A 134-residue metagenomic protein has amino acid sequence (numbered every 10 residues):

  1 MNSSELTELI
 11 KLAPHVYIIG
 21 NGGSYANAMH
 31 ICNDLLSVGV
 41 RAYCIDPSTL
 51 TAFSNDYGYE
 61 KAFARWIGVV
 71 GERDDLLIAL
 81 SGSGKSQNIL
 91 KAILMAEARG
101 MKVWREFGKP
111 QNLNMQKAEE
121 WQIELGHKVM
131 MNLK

Functional and structural regions predicted by a protein language model:
M1, L77-S86: Short, glycine-rich nucleotide/cofactor-binding loops
M1-E8: Membrane-anchoring hydrophobic helices of lipid-metabolizing enzymes
E8-G71: Glycine-rich, small/polar surface segments that engage phosphate groups of diverse ligands
I19, I45-D46, A79-G82, W104-G108: Short beta-strand segments
S24-H30, K85-A92: Short glycine/serine/threonine-rich phosphate/pyrophosphate-binding segments that cradle anionic phosphate groups
I93-E97: Surface-exposed amphipathic alpha-helices with a cationic face
A98, K102-K134: Short alpha-helices
